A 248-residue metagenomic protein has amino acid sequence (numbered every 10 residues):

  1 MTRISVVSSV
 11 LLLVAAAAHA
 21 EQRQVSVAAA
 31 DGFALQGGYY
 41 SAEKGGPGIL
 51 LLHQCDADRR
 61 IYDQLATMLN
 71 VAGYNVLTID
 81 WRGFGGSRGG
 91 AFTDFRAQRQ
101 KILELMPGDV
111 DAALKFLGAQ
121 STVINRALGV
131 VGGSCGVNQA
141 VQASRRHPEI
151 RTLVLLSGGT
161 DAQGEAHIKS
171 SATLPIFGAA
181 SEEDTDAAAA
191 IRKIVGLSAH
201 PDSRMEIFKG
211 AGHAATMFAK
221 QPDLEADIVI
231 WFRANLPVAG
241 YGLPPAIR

Functional and structural regions predicted by a protein language model:
A20-A42: N-terminal cap/lid segment of alpha/beta-hydrolase-fold proteins
G46-Q54: Short beta-strand element of the alpha/beta-hydrolase
C55-T67, W81, A190: The serine-hydrolase catalytic nucleophile loop
I61, A97-S121: Alpha/beta-hydrolase active-site loop
L69-F92: Conserved alpha/beta-hydrolase
A112-T173: Primarily recognizes the serine-hydrolase "nucleophile elbow" in alpha/beta-hydrolase and SGNH/GDSL folds
A172, F177-A180: Short beta-strand/loop motif that positions the catalytic acidic residue of the alpha/beta-hydrolase fold
A211-Q221: Catalytic histidine-centered segment of alpha/beta-hydrolase-like enzymes
